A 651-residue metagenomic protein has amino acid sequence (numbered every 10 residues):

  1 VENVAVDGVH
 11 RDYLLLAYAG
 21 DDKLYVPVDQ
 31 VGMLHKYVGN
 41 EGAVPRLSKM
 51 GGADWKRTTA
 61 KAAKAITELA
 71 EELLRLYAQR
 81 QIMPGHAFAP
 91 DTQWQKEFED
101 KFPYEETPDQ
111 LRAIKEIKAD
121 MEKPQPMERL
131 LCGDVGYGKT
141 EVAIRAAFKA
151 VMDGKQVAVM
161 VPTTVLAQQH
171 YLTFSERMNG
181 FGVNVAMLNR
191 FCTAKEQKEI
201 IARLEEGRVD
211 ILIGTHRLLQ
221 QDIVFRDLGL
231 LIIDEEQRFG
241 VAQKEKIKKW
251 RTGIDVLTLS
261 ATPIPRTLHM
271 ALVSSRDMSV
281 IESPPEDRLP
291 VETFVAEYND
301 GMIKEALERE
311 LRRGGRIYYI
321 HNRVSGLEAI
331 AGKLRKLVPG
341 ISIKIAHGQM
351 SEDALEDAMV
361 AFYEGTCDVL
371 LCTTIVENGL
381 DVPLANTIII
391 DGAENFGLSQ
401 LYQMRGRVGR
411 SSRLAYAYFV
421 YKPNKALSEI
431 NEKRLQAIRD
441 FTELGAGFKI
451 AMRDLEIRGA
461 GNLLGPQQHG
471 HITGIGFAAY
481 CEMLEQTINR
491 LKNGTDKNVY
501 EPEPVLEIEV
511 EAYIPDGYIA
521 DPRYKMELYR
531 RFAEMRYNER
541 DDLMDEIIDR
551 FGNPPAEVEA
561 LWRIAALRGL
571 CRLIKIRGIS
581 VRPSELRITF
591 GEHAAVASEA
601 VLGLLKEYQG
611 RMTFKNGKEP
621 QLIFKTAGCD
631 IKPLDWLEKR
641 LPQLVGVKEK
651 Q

Functional and structural regions predicted by a protein language model:
V1-L111: Upstream accessory/linker segments immediately N-terminal to the RecA-like ATPase cores of bacterial MutS and a subset
V1-V4, D21-K23, Q30-M33, T164-V165 (+16 more regions): Short, glycine-/Ser/Thr-/acidic-enriched flexible segments
D7, Y25-V28, A60-K64, Y104-P108 (+8 more regions): Ordered, soluble secondary-structure elements with a strong preference for glycine-centered loop motifs and nearby
K61, A65-E72, Q93, P108-R112 (+14 more regions): Generic recognition of stable, solvent-exposed alpha-helical segments in well-folded globular domains
I82-H86, D100-Y104, L111-K115, E122-Q436 (+1 more regions): Inter-lobe coupling/hinge segments of SF2-like helicase ATPases
E364-V369, V376, D381-V382, I388 (+3 more regions): Accessory helical-bundle/CTD segments and flexible terminal tails appended to RecA-like ATPase motors
